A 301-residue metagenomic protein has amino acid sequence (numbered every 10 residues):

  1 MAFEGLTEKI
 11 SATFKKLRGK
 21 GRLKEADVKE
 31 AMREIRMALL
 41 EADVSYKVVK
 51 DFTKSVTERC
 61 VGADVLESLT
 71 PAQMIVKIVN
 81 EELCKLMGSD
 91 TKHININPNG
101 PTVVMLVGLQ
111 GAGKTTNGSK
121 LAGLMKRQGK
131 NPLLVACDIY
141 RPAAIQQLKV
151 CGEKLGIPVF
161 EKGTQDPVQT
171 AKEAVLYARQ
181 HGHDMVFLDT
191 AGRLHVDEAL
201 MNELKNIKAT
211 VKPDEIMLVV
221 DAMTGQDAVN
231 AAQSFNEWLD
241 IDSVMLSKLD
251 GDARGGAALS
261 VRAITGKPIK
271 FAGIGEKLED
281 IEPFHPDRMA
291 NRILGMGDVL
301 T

Functional and structural regions predicted by a protein language model:
M1-F3: N-terminal amphipathic/basic leader segments beginning at the initiator methionine
L6, A12-C137, A144-T164, T170-Q180 (+1 more regions): Primarily NTPase-proximal linker/entry elements flanking Walker-type ATP/GTP-binding cores
E30, T116, P142-A143, Q169 (+3 more regions): Residue-level recognition of alpha-helix initiation/capping sites
K54, Y140, P167, R193 (+2 more regions): Positions that flank functional sites
I139-Y140, T164, T190-G192, A222-M223 (+1 more regions): Conserved Walker B
K172-A174, H183, H195, A199-A209 (+1 more regions): Conserved phosphate-handling catalytic cores of large alpha/beta enzymes
